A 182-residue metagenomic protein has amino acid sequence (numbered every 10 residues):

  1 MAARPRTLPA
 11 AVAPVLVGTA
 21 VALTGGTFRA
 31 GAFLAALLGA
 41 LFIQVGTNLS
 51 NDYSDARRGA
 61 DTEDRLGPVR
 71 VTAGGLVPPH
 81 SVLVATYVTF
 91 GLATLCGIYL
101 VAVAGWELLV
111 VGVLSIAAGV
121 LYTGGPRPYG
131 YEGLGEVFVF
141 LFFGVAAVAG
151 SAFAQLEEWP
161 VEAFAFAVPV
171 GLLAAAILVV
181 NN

Functional and structural regions predicted by a protein language model:
A2-V21, F142-A146: The first (N-terminal) embedded transmembrane alpha-helix
A3, T24-F28, A32, A104 (+2 more regions): Membrane-helix interfacial "entry" motifs
V15, G25-N51, L109-V120, P160-V180: Membrane-embedded alpha-helical segments that form the functional core of polytopic membrane enzymes, especially those
V17, V21, I43-S50, C96-Y99 (+1 more regions): Alpha-helical membrane-inserting segments
V45, L49-R58, V137: Generic detector of well-ordered alpha-helical packing
Y53-V77, V179-N182: Cytosolic, membrane-interface loops and tails of multi-pass inner-membrane proteins
P68-E158: Intramembrane alpha-helical segments
